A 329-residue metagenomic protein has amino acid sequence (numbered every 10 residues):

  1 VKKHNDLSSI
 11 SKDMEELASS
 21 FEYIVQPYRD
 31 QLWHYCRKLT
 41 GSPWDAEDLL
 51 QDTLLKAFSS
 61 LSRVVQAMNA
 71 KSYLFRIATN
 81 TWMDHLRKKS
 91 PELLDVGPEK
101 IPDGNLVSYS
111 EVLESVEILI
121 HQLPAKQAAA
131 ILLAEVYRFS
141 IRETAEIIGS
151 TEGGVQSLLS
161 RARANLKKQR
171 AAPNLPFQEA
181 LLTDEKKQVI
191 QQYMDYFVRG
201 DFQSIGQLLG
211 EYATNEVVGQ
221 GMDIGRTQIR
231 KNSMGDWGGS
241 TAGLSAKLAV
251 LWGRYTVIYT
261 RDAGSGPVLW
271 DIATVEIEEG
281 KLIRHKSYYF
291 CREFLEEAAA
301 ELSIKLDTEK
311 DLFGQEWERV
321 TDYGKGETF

Functional and structural regions predicted by a protein language model:
K2-H4, S8-H34, K38, W44-E47: A short, charge-rich alpha-helical start-of-domain segment used by transcription regulators
D13-M14, T40, Q51-N69, K88-S90: Sigma70-family region 2
H34, D48-L55, M68-N80: Structural recognition of an alpha-helix C-terminal capping motif at a helix-to-coil junction
V65, R76-D95: Arg/Lys-rich amphipathic alpha helix in sigma70-family domain 2
D84, P91-L113: Internal acidic/polar
L123-S140: Short amphipathic alpha helix immediately N-terminal
Y137-G154: Helix-turn-helix DNA-binding module
G153, L159-S245: Solvent-exposed, charged amphipathic helical/linker segments at domain boundaries
